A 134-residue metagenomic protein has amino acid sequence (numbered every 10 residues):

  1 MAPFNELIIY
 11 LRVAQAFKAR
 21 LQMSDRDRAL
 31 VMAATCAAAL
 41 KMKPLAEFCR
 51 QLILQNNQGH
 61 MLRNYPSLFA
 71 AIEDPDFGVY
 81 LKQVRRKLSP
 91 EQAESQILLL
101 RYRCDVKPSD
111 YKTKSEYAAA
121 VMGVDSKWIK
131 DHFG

Functional and structural regions predicted by a protein language model:
M1-I9, Q51-G134: Intrinsically disordered, low-complexity, charge-biased linker/tail regions
I9-A16, D27-M32: Eukaryotic low-complexity, mixed-charge intrinsically disordered interaction/regulatory segments enriched in acidic
L11, K18-A19, A37-A38: Hydrophobic/aromatic side-chain positions at a characteristic register within alpha-helices of tetratricopeptide repeats
M23-S24, K43: TPR-repeat structural position
A29-V31, A37, R50: Inward-facing hydrophobic residues that define packing positions of alpha-helical scaffold repeats
